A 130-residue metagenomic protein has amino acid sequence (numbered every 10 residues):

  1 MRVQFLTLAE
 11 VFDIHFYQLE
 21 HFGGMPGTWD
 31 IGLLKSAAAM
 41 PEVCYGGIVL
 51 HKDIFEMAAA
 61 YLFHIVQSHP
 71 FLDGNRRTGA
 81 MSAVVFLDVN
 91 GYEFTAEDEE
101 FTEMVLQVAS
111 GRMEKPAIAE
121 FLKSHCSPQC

Functional and structural regions predicted by a protein language model:
M1-C130: FIC/Doc superfamily catalytic core
